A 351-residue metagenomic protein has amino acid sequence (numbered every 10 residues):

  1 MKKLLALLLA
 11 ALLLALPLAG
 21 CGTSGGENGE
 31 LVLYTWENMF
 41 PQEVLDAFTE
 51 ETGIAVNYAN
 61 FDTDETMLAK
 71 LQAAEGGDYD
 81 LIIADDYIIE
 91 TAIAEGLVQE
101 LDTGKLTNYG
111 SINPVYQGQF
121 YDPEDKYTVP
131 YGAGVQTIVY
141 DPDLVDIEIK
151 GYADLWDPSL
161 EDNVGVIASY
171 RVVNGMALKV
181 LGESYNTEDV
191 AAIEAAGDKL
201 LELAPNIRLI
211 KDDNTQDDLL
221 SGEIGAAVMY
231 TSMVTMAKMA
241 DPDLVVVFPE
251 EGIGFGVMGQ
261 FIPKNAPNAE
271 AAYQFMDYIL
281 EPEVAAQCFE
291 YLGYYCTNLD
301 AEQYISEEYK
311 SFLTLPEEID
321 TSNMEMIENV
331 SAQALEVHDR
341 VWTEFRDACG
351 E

Functional and structural regions predicted by a protein language model:
M1-L31, C349-E351: Short, low-complexity disordered leader/linker segments with a strong preference for bacterial N-terminal type II
C21, G76-A84, Q99-I138, N163-V164: A structural signal for short loop-to-beta-strand junctions that line the ligand-binding cleft of periplasmic/secreted
G25-T91, D217: Early extracytoplasmic/lumenal segment of secretory-pathway proteins
I93-E100, D122-K126, N206, A237-F248 (+1 more regions): Ligand-binding "clamshell"
Q99-G110, T128, P242-G254, P263-A266: Short beta-strand->loop
G165-S169, A177, Y185-P249: Ligand-binding pocket segment of bilobal, Venus flytrap-like solute-binding proteins
D217, E318-E351: Conserved C-terminal helix/tail region of periplasmic/extracytoplasmic solute-binding proteins
M258, P263-N323: Mature extracytoplasmic/periplasmic domains
